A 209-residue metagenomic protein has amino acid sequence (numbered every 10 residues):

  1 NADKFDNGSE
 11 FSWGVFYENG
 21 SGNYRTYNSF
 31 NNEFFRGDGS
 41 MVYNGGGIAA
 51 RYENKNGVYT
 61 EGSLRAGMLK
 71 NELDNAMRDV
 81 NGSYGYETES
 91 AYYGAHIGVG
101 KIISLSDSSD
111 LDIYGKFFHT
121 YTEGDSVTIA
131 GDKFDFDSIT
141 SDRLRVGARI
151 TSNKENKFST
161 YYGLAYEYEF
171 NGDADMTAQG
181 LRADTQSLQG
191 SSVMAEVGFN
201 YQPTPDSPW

Functional and structural regions predicted by a protein language model:
N1-W209: Membrane translocator/pore-forming domains, dominated by Gram-negative outer-membrane beta-barrels
